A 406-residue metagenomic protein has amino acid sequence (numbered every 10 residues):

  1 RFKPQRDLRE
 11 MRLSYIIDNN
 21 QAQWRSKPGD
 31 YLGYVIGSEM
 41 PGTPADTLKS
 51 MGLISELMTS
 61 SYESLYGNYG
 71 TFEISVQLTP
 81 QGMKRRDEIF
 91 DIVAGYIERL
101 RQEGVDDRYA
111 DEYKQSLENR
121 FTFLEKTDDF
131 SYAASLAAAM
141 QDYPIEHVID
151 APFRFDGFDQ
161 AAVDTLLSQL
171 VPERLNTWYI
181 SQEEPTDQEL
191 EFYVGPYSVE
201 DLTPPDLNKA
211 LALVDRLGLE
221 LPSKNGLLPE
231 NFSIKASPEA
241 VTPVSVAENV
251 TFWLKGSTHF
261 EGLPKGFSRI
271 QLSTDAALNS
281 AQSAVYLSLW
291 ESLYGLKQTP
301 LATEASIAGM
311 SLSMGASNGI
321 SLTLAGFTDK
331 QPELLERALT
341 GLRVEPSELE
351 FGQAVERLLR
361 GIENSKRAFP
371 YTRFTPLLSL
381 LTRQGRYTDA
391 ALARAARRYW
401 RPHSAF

Functional and structural regions predicted by a protein language model:
R1-M51, F90-D91, T177-S313, T323 (+2 more regions): His/Glu-rich zincin catalytic helix
R9-N19, D46-V163, W178, E261-R398: M16 family metallopeptidases and their MPP-like homologs
G104, V171-R174, G218, G226 (+1 more regions): Short, flexible coil/linker elements and helix-boundary hinge sites characteristic of intrinsically disordered
D159-S168, A405: A short, acidic, amphipathic alpha-helical segment used as a generic capping/interface helix at domain edges
S168-I180: P-loop NTPase catalytic cores that bind/hydrolyze ATP
Y399-F406: Structured alpha-helical segments in the cores of large, soluble enzyme domains
